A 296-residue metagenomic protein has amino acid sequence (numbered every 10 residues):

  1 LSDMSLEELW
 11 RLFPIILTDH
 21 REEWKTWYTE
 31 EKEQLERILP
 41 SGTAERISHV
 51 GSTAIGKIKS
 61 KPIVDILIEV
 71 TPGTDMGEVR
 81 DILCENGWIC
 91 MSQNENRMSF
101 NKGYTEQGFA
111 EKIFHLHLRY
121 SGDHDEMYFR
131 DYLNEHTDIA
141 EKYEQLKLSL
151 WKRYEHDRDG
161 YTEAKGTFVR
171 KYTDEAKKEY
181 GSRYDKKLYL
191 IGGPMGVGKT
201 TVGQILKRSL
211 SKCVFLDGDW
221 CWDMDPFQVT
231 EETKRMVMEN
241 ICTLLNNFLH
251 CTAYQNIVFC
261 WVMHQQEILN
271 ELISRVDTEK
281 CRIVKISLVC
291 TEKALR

Functional and structural regions predicted by a protein language model:
L1-S48, R170: Helical scaffold of the NTase/Pol beta-like nucleotidyltransferase catalytic core
T18-L35, V70-E106: Metal-dependent nucleotidyltransferase catalytic core
L35-T74: Active-site nucleotide-donor binding segment shared across nucleotidyl transfer reactions
V197: ATP-binding Walker
T200: Walker A/P-loop
G203-L244: Conserved substrate/cofactor phosphate-moiety recognition/catalytic segment in nucleotide-dependent phosphotransferases
M236-K280: Glycine-rich phosphate-binding loop used to anchor ATP phosphates in small-molecule kinases, encompassing both
W261, E279-L295: Conserved phosphate-donor/acceptor-positioning beta-strand/loop module used by diverse small-molecule
